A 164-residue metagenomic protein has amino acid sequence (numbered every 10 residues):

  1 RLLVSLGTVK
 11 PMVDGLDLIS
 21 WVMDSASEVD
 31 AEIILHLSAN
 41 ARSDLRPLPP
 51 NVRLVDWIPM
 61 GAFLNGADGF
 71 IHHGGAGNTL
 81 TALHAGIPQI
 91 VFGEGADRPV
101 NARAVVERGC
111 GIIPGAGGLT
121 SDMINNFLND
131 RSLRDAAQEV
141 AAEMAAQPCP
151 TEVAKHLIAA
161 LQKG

Functional and structural regions predicted by a protein language model:
R1-G69: Donor-nucleotide binding loops and adjacent catalytic segments primarily of GT-B fold Leloir glycosyltransferases
G15-I19, G117, P150: Conserved strand-to-helix beginnings and helix N-cap segments that scaffold or border functional pockets
I33-L35, I90-V91, I112-P114: Short hydrophobic alpha-helical runs that function as membrane-insertion/retention elements
L35, H73-G74, G86-I87, N125 (+1 more regions): Primarily hydrophobic membrane-targeting regions of prokaryotic envelope proteins
V55-A104: A donor-sugar binding/catalytic signature common to diverse glycosyltransferases and related nucleotide-sugar
A96-M123: Change "using UDP/GDP/dTDP sugars" to "using nucleotide sugars
S121-G164: C-terminal amphipathic helix plus adjacent low-complexity, charged tail appended to glycosyltransferase catalytic
